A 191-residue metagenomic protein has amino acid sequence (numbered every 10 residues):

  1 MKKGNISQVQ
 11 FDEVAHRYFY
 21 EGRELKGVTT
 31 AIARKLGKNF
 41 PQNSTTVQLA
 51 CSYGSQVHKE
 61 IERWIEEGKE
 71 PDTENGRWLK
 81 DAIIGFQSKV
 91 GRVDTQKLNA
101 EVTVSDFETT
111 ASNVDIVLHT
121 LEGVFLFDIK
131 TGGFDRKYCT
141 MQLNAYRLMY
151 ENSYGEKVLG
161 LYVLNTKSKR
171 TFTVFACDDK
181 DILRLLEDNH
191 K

Functional and structural regions predicted by a protein language model:
M1-A111: Metal-dependent nuclease catalytic cores that hydrolyze phosphodiester bonds in DNA/RNA, characterized by
V102-D188: Nucleic-acid nuclease catalytic cores
K191: Accessory terminal regions of nucleic-acid processing enzymes
